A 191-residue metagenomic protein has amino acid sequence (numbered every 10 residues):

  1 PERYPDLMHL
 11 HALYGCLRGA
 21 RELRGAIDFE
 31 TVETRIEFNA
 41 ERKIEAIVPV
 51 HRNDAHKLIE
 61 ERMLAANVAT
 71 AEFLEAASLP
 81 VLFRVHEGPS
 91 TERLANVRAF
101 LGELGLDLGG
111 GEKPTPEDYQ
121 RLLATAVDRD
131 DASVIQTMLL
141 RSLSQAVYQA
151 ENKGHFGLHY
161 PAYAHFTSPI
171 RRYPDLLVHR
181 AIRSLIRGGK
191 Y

Functional and structural regions predicted by a protein language model:
P1-Y191: Electropositive polyanion-binding surfaces
